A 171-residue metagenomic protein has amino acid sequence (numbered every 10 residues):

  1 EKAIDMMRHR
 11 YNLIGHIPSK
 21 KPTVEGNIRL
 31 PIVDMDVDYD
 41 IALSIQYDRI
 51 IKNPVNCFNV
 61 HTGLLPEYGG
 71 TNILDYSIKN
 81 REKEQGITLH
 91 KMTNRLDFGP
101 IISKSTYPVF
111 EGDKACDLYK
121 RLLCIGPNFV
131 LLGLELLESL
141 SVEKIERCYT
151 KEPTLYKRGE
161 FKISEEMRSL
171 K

Functional and structural regions predicted by a protein language model:
E1-K171: One-carbon transfer enzymes
